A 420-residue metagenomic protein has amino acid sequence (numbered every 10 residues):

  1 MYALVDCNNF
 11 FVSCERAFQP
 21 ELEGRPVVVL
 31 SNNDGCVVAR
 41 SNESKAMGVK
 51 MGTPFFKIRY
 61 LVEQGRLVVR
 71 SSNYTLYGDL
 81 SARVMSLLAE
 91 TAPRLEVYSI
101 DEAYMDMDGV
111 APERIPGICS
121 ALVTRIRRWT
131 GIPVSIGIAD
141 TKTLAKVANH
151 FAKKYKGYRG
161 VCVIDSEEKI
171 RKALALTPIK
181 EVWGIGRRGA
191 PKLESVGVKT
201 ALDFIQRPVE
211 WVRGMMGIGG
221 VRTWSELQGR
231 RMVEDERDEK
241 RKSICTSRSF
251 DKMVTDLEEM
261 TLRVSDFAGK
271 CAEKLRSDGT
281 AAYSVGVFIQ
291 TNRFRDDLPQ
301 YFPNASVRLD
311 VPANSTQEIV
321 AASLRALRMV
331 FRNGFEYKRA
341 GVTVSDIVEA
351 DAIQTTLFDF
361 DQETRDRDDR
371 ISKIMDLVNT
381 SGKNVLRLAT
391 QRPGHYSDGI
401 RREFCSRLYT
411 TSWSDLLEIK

Functional and structural regions predicted by a protein language model:
M1-S225, D235-D238, Q362-K420: Gly/Gly-Pro- and Ser/Thr-rich, intrinsically disordered tail segments characteristic of DNA damage-repair and tolerance
E23-R25, I132, A281-Y283, P303-A305 (+2 more regions): A generic structural signal for short beta-strands and their flanking turns/coil linkers
Y98-E102, A139-K142, T280-S284, F335-R339: Short Gly/Ser/Thr- and Asp/Glu-enriched loop/turn motifs at secondary-structure junctions
A103-G109, N304-D310, Q354-D359: Short, hydrophobic beta-strand segments
G109-V110, T141-A145, Q290-R295, V344-A350: Short, internal active-site loops enriched in acidic
K146-A148, D297-P299, I353-T355: Short, well-ordered secondary-structure micro-motifs
E181, G189-E336: DNA-contacting surface of Y-family translesion DNA polymerases
L324-S381, L386: C-terminal hydrophobic structural anchor segments that stabilize assembly/packing rather than catalytic chemistry
